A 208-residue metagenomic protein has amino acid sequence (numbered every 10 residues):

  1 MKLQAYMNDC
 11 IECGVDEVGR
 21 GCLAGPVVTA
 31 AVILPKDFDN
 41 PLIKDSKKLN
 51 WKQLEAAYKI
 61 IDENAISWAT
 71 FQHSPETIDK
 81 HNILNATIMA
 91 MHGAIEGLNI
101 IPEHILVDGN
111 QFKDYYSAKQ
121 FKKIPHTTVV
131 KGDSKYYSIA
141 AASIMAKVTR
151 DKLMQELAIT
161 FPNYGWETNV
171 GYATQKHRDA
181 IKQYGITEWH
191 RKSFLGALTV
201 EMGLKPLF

Functional and structural regions predicted by a protein language model:
M1-F208: RNase H-like, Mg2+-dependent phosphodiesterase core, and more generally RNA phosphate-backbone-engaging helix-loop
